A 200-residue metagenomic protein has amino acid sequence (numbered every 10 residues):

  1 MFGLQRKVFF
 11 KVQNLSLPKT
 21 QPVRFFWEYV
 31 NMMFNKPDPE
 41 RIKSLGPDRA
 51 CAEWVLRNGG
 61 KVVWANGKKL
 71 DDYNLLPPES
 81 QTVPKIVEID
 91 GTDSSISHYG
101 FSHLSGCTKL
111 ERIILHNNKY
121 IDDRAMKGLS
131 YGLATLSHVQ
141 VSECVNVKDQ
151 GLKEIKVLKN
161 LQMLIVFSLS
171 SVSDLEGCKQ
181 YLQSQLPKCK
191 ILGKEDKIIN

Functional and structural regions predicted by a protein language model:
M1-P37: N-terminal mitochondrial targeting presequence
R6, G67, D196: Residues that form or immediately flank small-molecule/cofactor binding pockets and catalytic motifs
R6-V12, E28-Y29, T82-I86, K109 (+1 more regions): Short, mixed-charge, low-aromatic patches
S16-V23, R41, S94-I96, K119-D122 (+1 more regions): Short, functional N-terminal and low-complexity linear motifs
N31-K43, A50-K127: LRR N-terminal entry segment and analogous cap-like coil->beta motifs
P47-D48, L175: A structural signal for well-ordered alpha-helical scaffolds and beta->alpha junctions
I89-I96, K109, L115-Y120, L133-T135 (+4 more regions): Concave beta-strand-loop units of leucine-rich repeat
F101-C107, R124-L133, Q150-K159, L175-L186: A structural signal for leucine-rich repeat
